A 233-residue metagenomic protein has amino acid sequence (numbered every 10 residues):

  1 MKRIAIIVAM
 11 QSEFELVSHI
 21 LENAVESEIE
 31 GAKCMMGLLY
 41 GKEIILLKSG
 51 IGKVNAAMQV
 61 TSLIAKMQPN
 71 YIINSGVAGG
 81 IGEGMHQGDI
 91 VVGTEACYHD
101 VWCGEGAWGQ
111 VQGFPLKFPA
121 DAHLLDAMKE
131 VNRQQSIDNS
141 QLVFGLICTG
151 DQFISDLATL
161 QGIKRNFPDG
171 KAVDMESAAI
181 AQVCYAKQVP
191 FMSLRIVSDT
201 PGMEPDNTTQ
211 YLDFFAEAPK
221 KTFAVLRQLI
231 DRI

Functional and structural regions predicted by a protein language model:
M1-I64: N-terminal short beta-loop-beta anion/metal-coordinating cradle
I44-S49, L146-C148, L194: Active-site-proximal beta-strand elements of phosphoester/diester hydrolases
S62-K66, G84-M85, A181-P190: Alpha-helix C-terminal capping segments
Q68-I73: Proline-aspartate-enriched helix->loop->beta-strand connector
I81-F167: Mid-sequence, gly/pro-rich, charge-dense loop/helix-turn segments that line enzyme active sites
I154-G202, D206-T209: A C-terminal functional module that forms or caps the active site or interfaces directly with catalytic machinery
P201-I233: His/Asp/Glu-rich mid-to-C-terminal helical/loop segments that flank catalytic regions of hydrolases
